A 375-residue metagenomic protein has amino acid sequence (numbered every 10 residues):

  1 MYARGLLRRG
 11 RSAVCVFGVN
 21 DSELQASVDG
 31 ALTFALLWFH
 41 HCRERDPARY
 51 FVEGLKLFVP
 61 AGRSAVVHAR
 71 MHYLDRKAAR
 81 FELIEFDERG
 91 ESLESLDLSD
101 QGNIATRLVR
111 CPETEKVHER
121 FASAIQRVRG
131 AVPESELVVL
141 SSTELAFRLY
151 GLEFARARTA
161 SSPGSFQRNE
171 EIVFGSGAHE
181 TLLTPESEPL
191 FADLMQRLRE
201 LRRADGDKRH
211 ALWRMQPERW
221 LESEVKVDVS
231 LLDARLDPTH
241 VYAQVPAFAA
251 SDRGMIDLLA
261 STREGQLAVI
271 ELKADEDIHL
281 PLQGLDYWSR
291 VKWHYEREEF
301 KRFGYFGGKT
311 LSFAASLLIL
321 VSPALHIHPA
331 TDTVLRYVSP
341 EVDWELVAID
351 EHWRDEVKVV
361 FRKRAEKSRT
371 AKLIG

Functional and structural regions predicted by a protein language model:
M1-G375: Charged, terminal alpha-helix-loop-beta segments that serve as non-catalytic nucleic-acid engagement and/or assembly
